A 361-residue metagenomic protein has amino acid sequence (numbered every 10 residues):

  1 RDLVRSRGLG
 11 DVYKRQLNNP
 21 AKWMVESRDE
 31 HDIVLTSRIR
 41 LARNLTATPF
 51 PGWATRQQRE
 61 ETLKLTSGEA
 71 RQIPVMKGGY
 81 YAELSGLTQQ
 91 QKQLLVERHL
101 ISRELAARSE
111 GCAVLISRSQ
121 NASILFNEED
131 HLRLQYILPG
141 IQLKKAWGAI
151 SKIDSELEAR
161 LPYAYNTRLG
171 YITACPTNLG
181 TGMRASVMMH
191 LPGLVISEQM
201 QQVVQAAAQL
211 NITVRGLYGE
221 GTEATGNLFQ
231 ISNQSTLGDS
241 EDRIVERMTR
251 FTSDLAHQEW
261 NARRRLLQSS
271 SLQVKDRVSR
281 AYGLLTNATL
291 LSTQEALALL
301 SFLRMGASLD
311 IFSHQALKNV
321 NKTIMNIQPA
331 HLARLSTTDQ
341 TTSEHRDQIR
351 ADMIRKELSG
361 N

Functional and structural regions predicted by a protein language model:
R1-Y13: Single conserved hydrophobic/aromatic residue that forms the stacking wall/gate of nucleotide- or nucleobase-binding
D2, T55, Q142-A146: Alpha-helix N-cap/helix-initiation motif
K14-E60, A70, K77-A113, R118-H131 (+1 more regions): A structural signal for small-residue-enriched, beta-sheet-centric alpha/beta enzyme cores and oligomeric scaffold folds
T66: TRNA-binding/sensing appendages of the translation machinery
V75-G79, R160-T167: Short secondary-structure capping/junction motifs at helix and strand boundaries
A113-Y165: Anion-binding (especially nucleotide phosphate/pyrophosphate-binding) glycine-rich loop and adjoining beta-alpha core
